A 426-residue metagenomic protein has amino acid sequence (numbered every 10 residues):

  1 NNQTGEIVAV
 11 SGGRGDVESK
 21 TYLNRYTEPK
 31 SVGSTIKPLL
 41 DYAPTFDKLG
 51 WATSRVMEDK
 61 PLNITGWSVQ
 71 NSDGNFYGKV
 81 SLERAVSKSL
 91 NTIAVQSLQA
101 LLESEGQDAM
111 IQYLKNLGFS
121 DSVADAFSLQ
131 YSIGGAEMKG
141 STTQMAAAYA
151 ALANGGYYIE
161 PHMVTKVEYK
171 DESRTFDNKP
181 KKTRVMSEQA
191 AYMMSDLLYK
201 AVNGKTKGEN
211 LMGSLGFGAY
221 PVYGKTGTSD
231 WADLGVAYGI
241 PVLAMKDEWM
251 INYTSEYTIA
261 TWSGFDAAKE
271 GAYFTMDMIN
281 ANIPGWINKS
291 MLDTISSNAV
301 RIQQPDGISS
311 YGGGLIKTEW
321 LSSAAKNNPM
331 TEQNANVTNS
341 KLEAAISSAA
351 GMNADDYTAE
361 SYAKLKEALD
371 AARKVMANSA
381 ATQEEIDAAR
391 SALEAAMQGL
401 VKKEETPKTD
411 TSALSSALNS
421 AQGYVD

Functional and structural regions predicted by a protein language model:
N1, A9-V10, D16-E28, K139-A147 (+1 more regions): A penicillin-recognizing enzyme superfamily signal
G5, D41-G50, L62, S87-N91 (+10 more regions): Sec-exported extracytoplasmic/periplasmic mature domains
G5, S31-M57, A85, A147-L152 (+3 more regions): Active-site SXXK
E6, L40, A52, S81 (+16 more regions): Extracytoplasmic/secreted proteins, especially bacterial periplasmic and envelope-associated proteins
V17, Y26, K30-T35, W51 (+9 more regions): Soluble non-cytosolic domains of exported or imported proteins
W51-M110, Y158, K170-K200: Conserved catalytic neighborhood of penicillin-recognizing serine enzymes
S68-Q70, L102-A147: Mid-domain, small-residue-enriched loop/turn segments at the edges of structured enzyme/sensor domains
Q333-D426: Beta-rich interaction/scaffold domains
